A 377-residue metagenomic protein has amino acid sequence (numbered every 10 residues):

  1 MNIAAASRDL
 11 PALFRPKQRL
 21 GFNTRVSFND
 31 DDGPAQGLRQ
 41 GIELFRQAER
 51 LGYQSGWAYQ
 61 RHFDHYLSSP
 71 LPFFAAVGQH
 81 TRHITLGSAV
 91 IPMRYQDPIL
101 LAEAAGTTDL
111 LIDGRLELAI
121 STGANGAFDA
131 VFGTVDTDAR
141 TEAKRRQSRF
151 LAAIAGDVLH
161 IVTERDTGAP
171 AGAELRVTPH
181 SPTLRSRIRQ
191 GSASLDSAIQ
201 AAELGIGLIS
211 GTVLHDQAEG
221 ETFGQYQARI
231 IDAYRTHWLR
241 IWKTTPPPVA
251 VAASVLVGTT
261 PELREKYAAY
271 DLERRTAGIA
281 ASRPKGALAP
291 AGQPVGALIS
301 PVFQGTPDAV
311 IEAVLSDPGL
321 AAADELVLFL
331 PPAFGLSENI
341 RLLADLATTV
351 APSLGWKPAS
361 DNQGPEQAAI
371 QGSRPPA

Functional and structural regions predicted by a protein language model:
M1-I84, A368-A369, P375: N-terminal beta1-alpha1-beta2 module of alpha/beta enzyme domains
N2-P16, D138-V177, E219-A323, K357-P376: An alpha-helical appendage that flanks or caps ligand/catalytic pockets
L13-Q36, Y95-V162, L208, D216 (+1 more regions): Flexible, glycine-rich active-site loops centered on histidine and acidic residues that chelate a metal or position
L20-T24, G56-A58, L86-A89, L116-I120 (+4 more regions): Hydrophobic faces of well-ordered beta-strands that scaffold small-molecule active sites in alpha/beta enzyme cores
T24-R39, I91-I99, T183-S192, L256 (+1 more regions): Active-site mouth loops of central-metabolism enzymes
G52, Q60, V77, T108 (+5 more regions): Conserved, mostly hydrophobic/aromatic
S55-V77, P92, T212-G224, V327-E338: Glycine-rich, proline-tolerant flexible connector loops at the mouths of alpha/beta enzymes
S68-I91, R146, L346-P358: Alpha-helix-loop-beta-strand connector modules within alpha/beta enzyme cores
